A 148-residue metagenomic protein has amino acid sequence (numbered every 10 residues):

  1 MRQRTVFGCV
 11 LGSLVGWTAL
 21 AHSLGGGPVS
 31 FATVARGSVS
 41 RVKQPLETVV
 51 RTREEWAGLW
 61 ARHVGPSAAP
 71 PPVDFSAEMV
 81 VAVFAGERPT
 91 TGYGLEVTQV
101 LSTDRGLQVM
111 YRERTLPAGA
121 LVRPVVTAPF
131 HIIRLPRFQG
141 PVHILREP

Functional and structural regions predicted by a protein language model:
R2-C9: N-terminal export leaders
L11-W17: Core hydrophobic alpha-helical transmembrane segments of single-pass membrane proteins
W17-P148: Exposed, flexible binding/inhibitory loops of compact, secreted disulfide-stabilized domains
